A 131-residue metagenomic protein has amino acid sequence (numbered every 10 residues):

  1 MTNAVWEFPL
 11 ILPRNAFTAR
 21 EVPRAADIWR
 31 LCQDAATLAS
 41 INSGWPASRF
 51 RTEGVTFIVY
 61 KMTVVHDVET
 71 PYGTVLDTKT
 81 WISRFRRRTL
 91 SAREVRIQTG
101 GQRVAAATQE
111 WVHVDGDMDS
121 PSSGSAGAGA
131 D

Functional and structural regions predicted by a protein language model:
M1-V59, V114-D131: Hot-dog-fold acyl-thioester-processing enzymes
N3, T63-D131: HotDog/MaoC-like acyl-thioester-processing domains
